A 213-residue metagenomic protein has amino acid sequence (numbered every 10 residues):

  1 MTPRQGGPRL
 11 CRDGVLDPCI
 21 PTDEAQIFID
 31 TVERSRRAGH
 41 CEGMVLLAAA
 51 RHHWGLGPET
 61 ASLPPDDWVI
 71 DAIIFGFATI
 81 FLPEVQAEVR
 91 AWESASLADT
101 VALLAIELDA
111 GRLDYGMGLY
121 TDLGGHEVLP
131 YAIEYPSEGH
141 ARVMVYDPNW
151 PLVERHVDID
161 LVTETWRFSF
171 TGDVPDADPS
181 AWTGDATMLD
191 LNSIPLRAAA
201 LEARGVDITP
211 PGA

Functional and structural regions predicted by a protein language model:
M1-A98: Cysteine-nucleophile protease catalytic domains, especially the papain-like/related folds used in DUB/UBL proteases
T2, G7, D17-I20, L129 (+4 more regions): Intrinsic-disorder/low-complexity coil detector
P8-R9, L16, G57-E59, A78 (+5 more regions): Compositionally biased, intrinsically disordered low-complexity regions
G55, P130, V157-I159: General "foldedness" signal
W92-V145: Active-site-adjacent substructure of cysteine-protease-like catalytic cores
D122-G125, E134-A213: Cys-His-centered catalytic/binding microenvironment captured across papain-like cysteine peptidases and homologous
